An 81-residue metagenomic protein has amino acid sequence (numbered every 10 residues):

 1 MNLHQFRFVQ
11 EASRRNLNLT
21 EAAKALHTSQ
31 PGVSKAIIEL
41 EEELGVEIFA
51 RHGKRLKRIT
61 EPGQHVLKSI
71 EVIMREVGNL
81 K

Functional and structural regions predicted by a protein language model:
N2-Q5, Q30, G63: The N-cap/first-turn positions of alpha helices within or immediately adjacent to helix-turn-helix DNA-binding domains
R7-E11, H65, V72: Pre-recognition alpha-helix immediately N-terminal to the DNA-recognition helix within helix-turn-helix or winged-helix
V9, E39-L40: DNA major-groove recognition helices of helix-turn-helix
V9-Q10, A22-A23, T60-G63: Hydrophobic two-helix hairpin corresponding to the core of helix-turn-helix DNA-binding domains
A12-H27: Short helix-boundary/capping micro-motifs
E41-I59: A short LG(V/I)-centered, amphipathic sequence patch enriched for acidic residue(s) preceding the LG motif
E43-L44, V66-K81: Alpha-helical linker/hinge and terminal dimerization helices associated with HTH transcriptional regulators
